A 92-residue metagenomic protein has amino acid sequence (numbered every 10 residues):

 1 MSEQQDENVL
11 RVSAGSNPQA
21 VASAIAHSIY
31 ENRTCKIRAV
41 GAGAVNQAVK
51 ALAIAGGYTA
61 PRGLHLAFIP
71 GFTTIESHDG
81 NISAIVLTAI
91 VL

Functional and structural regions predicted by a protein language model:
S2-Q4, H78: Terminal and domain-boundary accessory regions
Q4-C35: An N-terminal amphipathic alpha-helical segment
Q4-N8, C35-A39, L52-T59: A generic short-segment signal for beta-strand/edge and adjacent turn/coil regions
L10-V12, I25, A48, L52 (+2 more regions): Generic structural hydrophobic/aromatic packing signal, biased to beta-strands
S16-P18, G43, T74: Residues that cap or initiate secondary-structure elements
Y30-Q47: Charged, well-structured alpha/beta interaction segments
A42-F68: Short, hydrophobic/π-rich interface segment
A60-L92: C-terminal edge-of-domain segments
